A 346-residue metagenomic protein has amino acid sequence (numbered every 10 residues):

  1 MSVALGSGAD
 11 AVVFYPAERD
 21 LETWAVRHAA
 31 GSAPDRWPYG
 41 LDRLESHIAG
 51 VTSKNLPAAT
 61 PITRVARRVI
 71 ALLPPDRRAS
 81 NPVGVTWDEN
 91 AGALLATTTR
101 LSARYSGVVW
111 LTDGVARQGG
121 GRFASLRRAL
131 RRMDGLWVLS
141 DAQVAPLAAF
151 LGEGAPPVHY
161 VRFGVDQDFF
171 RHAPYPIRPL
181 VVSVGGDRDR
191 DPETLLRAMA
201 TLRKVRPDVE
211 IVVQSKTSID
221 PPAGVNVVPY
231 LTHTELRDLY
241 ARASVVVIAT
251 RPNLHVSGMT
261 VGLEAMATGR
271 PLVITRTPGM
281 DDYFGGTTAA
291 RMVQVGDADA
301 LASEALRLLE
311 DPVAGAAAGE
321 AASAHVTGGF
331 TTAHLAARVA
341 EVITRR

Functional and structural regions predicted by a protein language model:
D134-P156: A short, active-site helix/loop in glycosyltransferases that binds the activated sugar's phosphate group
A145-A149, R162-R178: Acidic anion/phosphate-binding donor-loop and adjacent secondary structure in glycosyltransferase catalytic cores
P174-P192, L196-R203: Conserved donor-binding/catalytic core segment of Leloir-type glycosyltransferases
V182, G286, A290-D299, R307-P312: Conserved acidic donor-binding segment of nucleotide-sugar-dependent glycosyltransferases
S215-L239: Nucleotide-activated donor-binding/catalytic signature segment of Leloir-type glycosyltransferases, i.e., the conserved
A241-H255, R270-P271: Acidic donor-binding loop of glycosyltransferase active sites
A300, R307, A314-G329, R338: A short, well-ordered alpha-helix in the C-terminal region of glycosyltransferases
T332-R346: C-terminal alpha-helical cap of glycosyltransferases
